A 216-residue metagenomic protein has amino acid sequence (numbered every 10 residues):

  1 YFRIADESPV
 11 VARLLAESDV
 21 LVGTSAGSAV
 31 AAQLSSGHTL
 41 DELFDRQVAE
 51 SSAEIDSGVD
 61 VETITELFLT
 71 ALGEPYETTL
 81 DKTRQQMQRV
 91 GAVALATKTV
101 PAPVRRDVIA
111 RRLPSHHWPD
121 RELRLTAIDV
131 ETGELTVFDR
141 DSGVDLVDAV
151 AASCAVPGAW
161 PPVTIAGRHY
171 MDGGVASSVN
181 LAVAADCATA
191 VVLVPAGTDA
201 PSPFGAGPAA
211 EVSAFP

Functional and structural regions predicted by a protein language model:
Y1-T24, A32-P216: Patatin-like phospholipase
